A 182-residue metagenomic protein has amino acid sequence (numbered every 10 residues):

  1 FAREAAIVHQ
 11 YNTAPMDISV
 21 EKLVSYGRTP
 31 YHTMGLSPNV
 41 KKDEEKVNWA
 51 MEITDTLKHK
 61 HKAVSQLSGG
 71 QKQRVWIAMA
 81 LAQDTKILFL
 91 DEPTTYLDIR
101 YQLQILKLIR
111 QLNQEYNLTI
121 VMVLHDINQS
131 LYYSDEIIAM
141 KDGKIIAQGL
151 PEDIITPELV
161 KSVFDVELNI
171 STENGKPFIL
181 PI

Functional and structural regions predicted by a protein language model:
S25, V40-H59: Conserved ABC ATPase "signature" region
A63-L67: Conserved ABC ATPase signature
L88-E92: Catalytic Walker B motif of ABC-type/P-loop ATPase nucleotide-binding domains
L103-Y116: Helical segment within the ABC ATPase nucleotide-binding domain
Q148-G149: ABC ATPase "signature
S162-I182: ABC ATPase nucleotide-binding domains
